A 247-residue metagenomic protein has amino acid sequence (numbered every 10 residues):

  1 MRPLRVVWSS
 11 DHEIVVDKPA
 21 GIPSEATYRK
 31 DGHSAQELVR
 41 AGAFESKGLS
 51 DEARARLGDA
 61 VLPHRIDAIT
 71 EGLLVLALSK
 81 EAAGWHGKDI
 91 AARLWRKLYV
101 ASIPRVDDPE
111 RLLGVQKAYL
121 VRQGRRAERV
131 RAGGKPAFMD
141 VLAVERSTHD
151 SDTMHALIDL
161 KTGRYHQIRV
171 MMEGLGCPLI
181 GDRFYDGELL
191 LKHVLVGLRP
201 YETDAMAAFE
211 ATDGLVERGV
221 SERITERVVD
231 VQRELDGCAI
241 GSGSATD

Functional and structural regions predicted by a protein language model:
M1-D247: RNA pseudouridine synthases
